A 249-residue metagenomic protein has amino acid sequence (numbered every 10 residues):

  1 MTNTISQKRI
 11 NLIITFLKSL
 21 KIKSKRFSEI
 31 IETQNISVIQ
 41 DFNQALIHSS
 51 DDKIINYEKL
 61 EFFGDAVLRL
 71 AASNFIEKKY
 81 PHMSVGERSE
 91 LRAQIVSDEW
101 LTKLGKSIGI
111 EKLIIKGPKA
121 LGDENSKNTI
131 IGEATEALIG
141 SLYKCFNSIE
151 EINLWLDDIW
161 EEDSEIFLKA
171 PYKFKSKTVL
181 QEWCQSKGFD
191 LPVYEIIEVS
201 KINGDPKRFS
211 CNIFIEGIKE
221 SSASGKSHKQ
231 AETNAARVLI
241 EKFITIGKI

Functional and structural regions predicted by a protein language model:
M1-I249: Double-stranded RNA-binding/processing signature
